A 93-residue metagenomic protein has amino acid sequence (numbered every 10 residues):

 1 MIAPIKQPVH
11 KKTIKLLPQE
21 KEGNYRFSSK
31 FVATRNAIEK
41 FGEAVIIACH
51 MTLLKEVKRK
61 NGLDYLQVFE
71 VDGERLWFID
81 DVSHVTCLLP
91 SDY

Functional and structural regions predicted by a protein language model:
M1-E70: N-terminal "domain-start" segment
G62-Y93: Short, compact, well-ordered microdomains
